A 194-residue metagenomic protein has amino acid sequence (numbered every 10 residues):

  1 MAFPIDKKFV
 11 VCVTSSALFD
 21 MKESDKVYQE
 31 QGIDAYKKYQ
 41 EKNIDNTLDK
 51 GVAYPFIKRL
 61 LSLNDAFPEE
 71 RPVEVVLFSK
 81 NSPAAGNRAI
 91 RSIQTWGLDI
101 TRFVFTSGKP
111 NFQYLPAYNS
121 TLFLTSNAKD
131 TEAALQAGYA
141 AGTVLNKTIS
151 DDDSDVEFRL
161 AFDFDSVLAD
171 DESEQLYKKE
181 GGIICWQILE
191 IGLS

Functional and structural regions predicted by a protein language model:
A2-G108, S154, D163-S194: Alpha-helical substrate-recognition element adjacent to the catalytic core
V11, F123, L160: Receiver (REC) domain switch-region micro-motif
L18-S24, S92-W96, N111-D151, L168 (+1 more regions): Hydrophobic, ordered structural segments
T101, T121, F158: Conserved acidic residues
